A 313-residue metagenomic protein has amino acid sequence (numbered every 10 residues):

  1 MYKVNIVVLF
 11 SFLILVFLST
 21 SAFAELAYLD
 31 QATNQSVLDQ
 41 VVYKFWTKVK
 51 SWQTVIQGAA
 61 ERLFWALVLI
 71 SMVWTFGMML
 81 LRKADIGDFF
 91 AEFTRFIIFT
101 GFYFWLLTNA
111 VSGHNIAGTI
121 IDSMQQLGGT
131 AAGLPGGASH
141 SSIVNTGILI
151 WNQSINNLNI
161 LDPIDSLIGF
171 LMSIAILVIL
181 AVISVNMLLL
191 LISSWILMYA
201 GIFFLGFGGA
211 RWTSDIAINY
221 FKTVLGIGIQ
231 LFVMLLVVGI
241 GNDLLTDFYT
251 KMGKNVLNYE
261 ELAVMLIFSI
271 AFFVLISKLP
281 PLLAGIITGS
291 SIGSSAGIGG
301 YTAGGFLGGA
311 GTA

Functional and structural regions predicted by a protein language model:
Y2-F12, I86-W105, I218-I227, L279: Alpha-helical transmembrane segments and their helix-start/interface "positive-inside/aromatic belt" motifs in integral
Y2-L9, L15-V16, L275-A313: Long, intrinsically disordered, low-complexity regulatory segments adjacent to structured domains
V7-V16, L63-V73: Hydrophobic alpha-helical transmembrane segments
F23-M72, M78-A84: Binding/recognition "hotspot" determinant
W52-L63, I97, G101, I174 (+1 more regions): Loop-to-transmembrane-helix entry motif
A66, I70, T100, F104 (+1 more regions): Hydrophobic alpha-helical transmembrane segments in multi-pass membrane proteins
S71-I97, L188-D215: Hydrophobic transmembrane alpha-helix segments characteristic of membrane transport and insertion machinery
Y103-L197, L236-G300: Non-cytosolic segments of integral membrane proteins
